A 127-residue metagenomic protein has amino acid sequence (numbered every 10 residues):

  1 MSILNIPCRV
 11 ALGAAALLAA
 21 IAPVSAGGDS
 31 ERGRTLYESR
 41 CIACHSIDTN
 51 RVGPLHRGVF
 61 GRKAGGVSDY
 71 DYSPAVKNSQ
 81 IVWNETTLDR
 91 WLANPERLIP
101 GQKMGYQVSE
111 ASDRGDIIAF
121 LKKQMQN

Functional and structural regions predicted by a protein language model:
S2-L12: Bacterial N-terminal signal peptides that target proteins for export
A11-A20: Bacterial N-terminal signal peptides
A22-A26: Sec/Tat signal peptide C-region and signal peptidase I cleavage site
G28-R51, H56: Sequence/structural segment immediately N-terminal to covalent heme-attachment motifs in c-type and related
S30, R34, T49, I81 (+2 more regions): Solvent-exposed, acidic/flexible segments
P54-P74: Short glycine/threonine-rich turn/loop motifs
D69-D89: Short Fe-S-cluster ligation motifs
N84-N127: C-terminal capping alpha-helices of c-type cytochrome domains
